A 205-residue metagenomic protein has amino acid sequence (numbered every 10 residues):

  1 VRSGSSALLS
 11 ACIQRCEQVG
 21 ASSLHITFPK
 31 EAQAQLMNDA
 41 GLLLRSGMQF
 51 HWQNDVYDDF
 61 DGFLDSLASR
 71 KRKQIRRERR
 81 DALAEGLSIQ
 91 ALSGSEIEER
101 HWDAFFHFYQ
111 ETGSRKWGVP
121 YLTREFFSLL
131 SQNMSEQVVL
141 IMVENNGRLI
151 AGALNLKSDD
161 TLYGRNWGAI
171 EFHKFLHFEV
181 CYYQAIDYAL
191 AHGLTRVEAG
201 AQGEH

Functional and structural regions predicted by a protein language model:
V1-S3, D65-S66: Flexible, glycine/proline-enriched loop segments at strand-loop-helix junctions that form or flank small-ligand binding
R2-Q14, F172-D187: Conserved acetyl-CoA-binding loop-helix of GNAT-fold acetyltransferases
A7, F28, K73, V180 (+1 more regions): Residue-level recognition of alpha-helix initiation/capping sites
L9-F175: A conserved beta-strand-loop-helix scaffold within acyl/acetyltransferase catalytic domains
V19-T27, A189-A201: Conserved GNAT acetyl-CoA-binding A-motif
D103, H107, E179-D187, H192: Feature representing long, continuous alpha-helical segments
G147, G164, A185, A189 (+1 more regions): Hydrophobic, well-ordered secondary-structure elements that form the walls of internal hydrophobic environments
H205: Cytosolic ligand/metal-binding cores
